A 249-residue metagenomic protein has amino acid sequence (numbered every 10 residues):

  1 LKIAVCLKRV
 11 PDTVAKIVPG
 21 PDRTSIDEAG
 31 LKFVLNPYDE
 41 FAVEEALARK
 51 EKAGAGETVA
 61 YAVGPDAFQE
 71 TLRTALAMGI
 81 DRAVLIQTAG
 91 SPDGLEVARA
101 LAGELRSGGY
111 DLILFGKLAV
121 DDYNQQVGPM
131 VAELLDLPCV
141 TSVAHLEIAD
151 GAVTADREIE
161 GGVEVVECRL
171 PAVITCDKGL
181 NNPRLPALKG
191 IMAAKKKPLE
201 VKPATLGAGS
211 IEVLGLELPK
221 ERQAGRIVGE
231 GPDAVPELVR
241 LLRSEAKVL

Functional and structural regions predicted by a protein language model:
L1-L249: N-terminal glycine-rich FAD/FM-binding segment characteristic of electron-transfer flavoproteins
